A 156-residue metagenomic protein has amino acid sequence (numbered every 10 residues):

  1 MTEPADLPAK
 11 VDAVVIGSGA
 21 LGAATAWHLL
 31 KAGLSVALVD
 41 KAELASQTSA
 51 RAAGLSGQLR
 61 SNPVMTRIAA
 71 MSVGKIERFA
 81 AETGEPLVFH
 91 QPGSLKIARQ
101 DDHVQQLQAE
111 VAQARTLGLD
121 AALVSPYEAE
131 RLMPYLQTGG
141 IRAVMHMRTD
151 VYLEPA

Functional and structural regions predicted by a protein language model:
T2-K10, A32, L123, E128: C-terminal lid/capping helical subdomain adjacent to the catalytic/cofactor pocket in oxidative enzymes
T2-K10, Q47-A52, S56: Accessory recognition modules or surfaces
A5-L21, A37: Beta1/beta-strand and adjacent pyrophosphate-binding region of the FAD-binding site in flavoprotein oxidoreductases
L30-A50: Glycine-rich FAD pyrophosphate-binding loop
K41-S46, G84, R131-L136: Short beta-strand/turn micro-motifs at beta-sheet edges
G54-L132: Dinucleotide-binding Rossmann-like beta1-alpha1 core, especially the glycine-rich loop that anchors the ADP
M145-A156: Helical element adjacent to the flavin cofactor pocket in flavoenzyme catalytic cores
